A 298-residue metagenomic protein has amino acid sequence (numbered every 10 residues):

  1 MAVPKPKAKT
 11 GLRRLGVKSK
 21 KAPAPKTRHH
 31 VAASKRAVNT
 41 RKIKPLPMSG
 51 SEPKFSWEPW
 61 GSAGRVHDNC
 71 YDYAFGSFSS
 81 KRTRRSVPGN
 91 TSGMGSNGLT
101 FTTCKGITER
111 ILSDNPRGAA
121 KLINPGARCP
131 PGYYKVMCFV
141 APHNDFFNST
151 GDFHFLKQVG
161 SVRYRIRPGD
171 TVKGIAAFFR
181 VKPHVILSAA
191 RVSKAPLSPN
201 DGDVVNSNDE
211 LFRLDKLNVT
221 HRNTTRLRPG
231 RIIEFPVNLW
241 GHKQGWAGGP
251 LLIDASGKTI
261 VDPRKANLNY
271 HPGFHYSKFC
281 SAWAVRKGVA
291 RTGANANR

Functional and structural regions predicted by a protein language model:
V3-A33: Intrinsically disordered, Lys/Arg-rich low-complexity segments
K35-A119: Cysteine-nucleophile protease catalytic domains, especially the papain-like/related folds used in DUB/UBL proteases
Y73-S80, D114, F178-K182, A189-A195 (+1 more regions): Structured segments of extracytoplasmic/periplasmic soluble domains in secreted or envelope-associated proteins
L99-V162, H221, T225, P229-G245: ...with weaker cross-activation on analogous glycine-rich loops/strands in unrelated enzymes
V162-K194, P199, D203: Primarily a LysM-type cell-wall glycan-binding module
R226-R298: Active-site or metal-binding loop neighborhoods of secreted/extracellular toxin and effector enzymes
